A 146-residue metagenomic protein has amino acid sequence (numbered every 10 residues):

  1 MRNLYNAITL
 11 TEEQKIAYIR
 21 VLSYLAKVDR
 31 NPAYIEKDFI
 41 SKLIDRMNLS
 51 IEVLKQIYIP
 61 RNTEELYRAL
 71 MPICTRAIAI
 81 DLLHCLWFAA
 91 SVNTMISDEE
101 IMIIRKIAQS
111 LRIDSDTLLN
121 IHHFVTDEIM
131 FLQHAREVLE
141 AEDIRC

Functional and structural regions predicted by a protein language model:
M1-C146: Small-residue-enriched hydrophobic alpha-helices in membranes
